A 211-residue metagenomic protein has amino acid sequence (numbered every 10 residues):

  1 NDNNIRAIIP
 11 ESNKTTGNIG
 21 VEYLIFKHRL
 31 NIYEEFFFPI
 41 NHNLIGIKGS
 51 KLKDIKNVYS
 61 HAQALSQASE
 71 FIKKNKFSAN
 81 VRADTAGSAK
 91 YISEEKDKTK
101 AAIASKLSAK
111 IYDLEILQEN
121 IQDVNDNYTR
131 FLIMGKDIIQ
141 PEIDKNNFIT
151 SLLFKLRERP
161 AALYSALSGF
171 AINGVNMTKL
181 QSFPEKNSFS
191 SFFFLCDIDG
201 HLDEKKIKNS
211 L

Functional and structural regions predicted by a protein language model:
N1-L211: Domain-level signature for soluble enzymes in the chorismate/prephenate branch of the shikimate pathway
